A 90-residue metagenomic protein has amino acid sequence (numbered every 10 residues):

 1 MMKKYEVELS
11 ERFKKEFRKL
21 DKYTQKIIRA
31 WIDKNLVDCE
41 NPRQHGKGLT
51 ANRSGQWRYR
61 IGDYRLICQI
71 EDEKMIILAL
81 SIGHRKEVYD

Functional and structural regions predicted by a protein language model:
M1-R58, D63, D72-K74, E87-D90: Basic, Lys/Arg-enriched alpha-helical interface segments
L66: NAD-dependent ADP-ribosyltransferases
Q69: Conserved Hanks-type protein kinase catalytic core
I77: Glycine-rich phosphate/pyrophosphate-binding loop shared by adenosine-nucleotide-utilizing enzymes
L80-R85: Short, solvent-exposed aromatic-acidic interface loops
